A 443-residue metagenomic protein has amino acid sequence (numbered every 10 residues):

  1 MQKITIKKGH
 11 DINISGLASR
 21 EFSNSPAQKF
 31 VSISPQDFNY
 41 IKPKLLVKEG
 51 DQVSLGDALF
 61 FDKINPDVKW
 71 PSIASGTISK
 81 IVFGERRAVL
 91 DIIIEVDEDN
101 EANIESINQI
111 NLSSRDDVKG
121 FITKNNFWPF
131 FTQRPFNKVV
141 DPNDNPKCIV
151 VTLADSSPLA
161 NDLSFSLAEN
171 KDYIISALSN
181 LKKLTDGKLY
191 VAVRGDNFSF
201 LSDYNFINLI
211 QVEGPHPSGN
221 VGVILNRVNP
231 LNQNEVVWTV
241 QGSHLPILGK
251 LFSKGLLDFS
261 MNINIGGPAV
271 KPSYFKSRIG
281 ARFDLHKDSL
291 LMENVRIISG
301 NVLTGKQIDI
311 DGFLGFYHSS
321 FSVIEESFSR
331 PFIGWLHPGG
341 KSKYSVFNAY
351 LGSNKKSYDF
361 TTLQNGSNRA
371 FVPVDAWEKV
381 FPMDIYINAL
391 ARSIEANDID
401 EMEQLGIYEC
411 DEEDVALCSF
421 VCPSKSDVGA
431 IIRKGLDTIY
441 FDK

Functional and structural regions predicted by a protein language model:
M1-I14, E21, S79, G84 (+1 more regions): Mobile cofactor-carrier "swinging-arm" domains
M1-L46, F61, L209-V212: N-terminal, Lys/Arg-enriched amphipathic/low-complexity engagement segments that precede the first folded domain
K29-I33, S75-T77, I81: Translation machinery proteins
I41, V47, I64-D67, K271: Short, solvent-exposed loop/turn positions at domain surfaces that link secondary-structure elements or cap domain
V47-F61, K80: Short, well-structured beta-strand-loop connectors
D67-S75: Short coil-to-beta-strand transition motifs
V68, V82-K443: Buried, small/hydrophobic-residue-enriched core segments of structured protein domains
